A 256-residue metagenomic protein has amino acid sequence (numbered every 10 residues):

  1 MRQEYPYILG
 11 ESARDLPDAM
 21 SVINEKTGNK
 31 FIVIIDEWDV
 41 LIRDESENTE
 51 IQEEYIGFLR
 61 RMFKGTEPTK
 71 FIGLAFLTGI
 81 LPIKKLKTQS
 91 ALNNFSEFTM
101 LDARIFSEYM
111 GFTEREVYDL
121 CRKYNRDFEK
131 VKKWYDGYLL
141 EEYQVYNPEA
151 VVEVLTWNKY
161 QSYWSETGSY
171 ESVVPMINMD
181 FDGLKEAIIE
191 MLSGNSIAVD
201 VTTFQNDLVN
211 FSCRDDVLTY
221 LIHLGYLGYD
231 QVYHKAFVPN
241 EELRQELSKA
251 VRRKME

Functional and structural regions predicted by a protein language model:
M1-E256: Phosphate-binding site recognition
